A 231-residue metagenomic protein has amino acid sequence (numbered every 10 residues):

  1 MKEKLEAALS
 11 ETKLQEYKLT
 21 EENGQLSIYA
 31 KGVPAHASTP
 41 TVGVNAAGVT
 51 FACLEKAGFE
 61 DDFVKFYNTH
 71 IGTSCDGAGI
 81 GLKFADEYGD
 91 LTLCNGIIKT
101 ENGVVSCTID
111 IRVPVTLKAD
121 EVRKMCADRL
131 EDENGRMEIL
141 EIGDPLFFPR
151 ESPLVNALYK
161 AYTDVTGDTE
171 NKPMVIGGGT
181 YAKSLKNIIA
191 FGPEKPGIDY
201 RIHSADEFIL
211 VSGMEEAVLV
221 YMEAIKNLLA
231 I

Functional and structural regions predicted by a protein language model:
M1-E16, T73-D90, D120-L130: Short amphipathic alpha-helix segments
M1-G48, F208-L210, E216: Fold-level recognition of mixed alpha/beta catalytic cores in primary-metabolism enzymes, strongest
G24, N102-G103: Intrinsic-disorder/low-complexity loop/linker signature
P34, S38-N102, T108, R112 (+3 more regions): An extended, acidic, His-containing surface patch that forms the Zn2+-binding/catalytic region of metallohydrolases
